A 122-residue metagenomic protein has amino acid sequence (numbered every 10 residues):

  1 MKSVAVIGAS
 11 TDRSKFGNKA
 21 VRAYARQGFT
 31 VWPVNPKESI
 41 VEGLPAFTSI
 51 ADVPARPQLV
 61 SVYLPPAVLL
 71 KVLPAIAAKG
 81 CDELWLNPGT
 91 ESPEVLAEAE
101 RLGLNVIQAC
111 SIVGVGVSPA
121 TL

Functional and structural regions predicted by a protein language model:
S10-S14, V21-E42: NAD(P)-binding Rossmann-fold cofactor-contacting core
F29, K79-E83, L102-L104: A short helix->loop->beta-strand "cap" motif at the edges of active sites that frequently abuts
L44-A55: Short acidic low-complexity segments
P57-E91: Mid-chain, well-packed structural core segment of small domains
P88-V115: Rossmann-fold NAD(P)-binding glycine/threonine-rich loop
V115-L122: A charged, well-structured terminal subsegment
